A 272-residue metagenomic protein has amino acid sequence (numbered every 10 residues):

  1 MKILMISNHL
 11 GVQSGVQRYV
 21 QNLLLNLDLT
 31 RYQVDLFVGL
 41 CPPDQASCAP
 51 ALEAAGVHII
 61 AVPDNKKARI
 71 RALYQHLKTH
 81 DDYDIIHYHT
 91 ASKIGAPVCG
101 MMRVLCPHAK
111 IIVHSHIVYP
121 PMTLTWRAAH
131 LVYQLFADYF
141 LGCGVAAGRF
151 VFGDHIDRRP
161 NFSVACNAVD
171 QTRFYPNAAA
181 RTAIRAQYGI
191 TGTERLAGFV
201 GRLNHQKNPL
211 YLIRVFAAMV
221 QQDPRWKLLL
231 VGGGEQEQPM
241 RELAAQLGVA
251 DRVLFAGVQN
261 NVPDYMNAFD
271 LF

Functional and structural regions predicted by a protein language model:
M1-F272: Membrane-interface segments of envelope glycosyltransferases acting on lipid-linked substrates or membrane lipids
